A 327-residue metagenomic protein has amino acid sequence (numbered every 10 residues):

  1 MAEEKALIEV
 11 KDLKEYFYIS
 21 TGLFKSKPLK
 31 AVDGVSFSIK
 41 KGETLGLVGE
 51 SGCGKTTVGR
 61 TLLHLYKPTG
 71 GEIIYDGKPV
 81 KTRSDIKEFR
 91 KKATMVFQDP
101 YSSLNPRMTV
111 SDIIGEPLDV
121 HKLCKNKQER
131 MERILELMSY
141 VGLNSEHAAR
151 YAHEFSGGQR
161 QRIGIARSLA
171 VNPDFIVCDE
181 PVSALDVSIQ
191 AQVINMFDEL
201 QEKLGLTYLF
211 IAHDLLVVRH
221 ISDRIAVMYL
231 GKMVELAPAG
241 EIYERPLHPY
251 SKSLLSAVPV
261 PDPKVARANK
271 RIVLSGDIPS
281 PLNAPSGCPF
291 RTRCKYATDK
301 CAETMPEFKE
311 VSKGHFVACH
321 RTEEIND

Functional and structural regions predicted by a protein language model:
E4-A6, S20-L23, P28, P238-D327: Short catalytic/signature loops enriched in Gly
L63: Helix-to-loop junction immediately C-terminal to a conserved catalytic motif
G71-K81, F89: Conserved ABC transporter NBD signature motif
Q128-E146, L255-S256: Conserved ABC ATPase "signature" region
Y151-F155, Q159: Conserved ABC ATPase signature
A170-D174: A short, proline-enriched helix->beta-strand linker immediately N-terminal to the Walker B motif in ABC-type P-loop
P181-L185, I189-R267: P-loop NTP-binding/switch modules centered on Walker-like glycine-rich loops
